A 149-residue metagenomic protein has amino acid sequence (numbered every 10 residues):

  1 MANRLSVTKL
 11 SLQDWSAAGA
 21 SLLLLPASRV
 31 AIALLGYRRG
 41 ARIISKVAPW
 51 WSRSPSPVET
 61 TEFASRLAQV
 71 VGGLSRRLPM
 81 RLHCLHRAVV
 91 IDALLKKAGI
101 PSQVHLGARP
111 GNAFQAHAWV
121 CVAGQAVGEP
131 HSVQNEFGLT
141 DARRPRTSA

Functional and structural regions predicted by a protein language model:
M1-P55, V70-M80, K97-A98, P130-H131 (+2 more regions): N-terminal accessory/pre-domain segments preceding catalytic cores
T61-V71: Acidic catalytic patch
V70, V89-A149: Hydrophobic/aromatic-rich core segments of domains that either
H83-A88: Short, thiol/selenol-centered motifs that function as redox-active sites or metal-ligating centers
